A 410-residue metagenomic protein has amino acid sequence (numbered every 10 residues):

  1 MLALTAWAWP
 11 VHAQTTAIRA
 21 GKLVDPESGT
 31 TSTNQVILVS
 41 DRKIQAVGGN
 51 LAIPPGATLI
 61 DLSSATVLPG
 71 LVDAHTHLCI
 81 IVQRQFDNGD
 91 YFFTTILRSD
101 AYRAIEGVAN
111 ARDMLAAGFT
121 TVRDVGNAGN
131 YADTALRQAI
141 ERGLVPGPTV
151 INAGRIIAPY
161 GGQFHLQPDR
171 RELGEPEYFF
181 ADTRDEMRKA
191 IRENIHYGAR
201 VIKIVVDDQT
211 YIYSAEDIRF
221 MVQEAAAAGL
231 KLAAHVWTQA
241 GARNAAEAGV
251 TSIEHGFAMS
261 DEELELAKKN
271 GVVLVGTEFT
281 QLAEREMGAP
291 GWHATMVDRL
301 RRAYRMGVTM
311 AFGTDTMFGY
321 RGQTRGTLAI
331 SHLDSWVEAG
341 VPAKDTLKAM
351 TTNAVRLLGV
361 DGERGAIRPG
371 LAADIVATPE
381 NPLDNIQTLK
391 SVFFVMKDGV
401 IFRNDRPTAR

Functional and structural regions predicted by a protein language model:
M1-A8: Bacterial N-terminal signal peptides
L23, S28-L68: Histidine-rich, glycine-flanked metal-binding segment
A65-L144, E216, N244-A248: Metal-associated gating/positioning segment near the N- to mid-region
C79-Y102, Y160-P176, K268-H293, G307 (+2 more regions): Active-site gating loops and adjacent loop-to-helix segments of metal-dependent hydrolytic enzymes
E106-L136, G147-R155, Y197-T210, K231 (+4 more regions): Divalent metal-dependent hydrolysis catalytic cores, especially in the metallo-beta-lactamase
Q167-R219: Active-site gating/metal-coordination segments in enzymes
A227, T295-N381: His/Asp/Glu-enriched, well-ordered alpha-helical/loop segment that forms or immediately abuts the divalent-metal
P369-R410: C-terminal cap of metal-dependent C-N hydrolases
